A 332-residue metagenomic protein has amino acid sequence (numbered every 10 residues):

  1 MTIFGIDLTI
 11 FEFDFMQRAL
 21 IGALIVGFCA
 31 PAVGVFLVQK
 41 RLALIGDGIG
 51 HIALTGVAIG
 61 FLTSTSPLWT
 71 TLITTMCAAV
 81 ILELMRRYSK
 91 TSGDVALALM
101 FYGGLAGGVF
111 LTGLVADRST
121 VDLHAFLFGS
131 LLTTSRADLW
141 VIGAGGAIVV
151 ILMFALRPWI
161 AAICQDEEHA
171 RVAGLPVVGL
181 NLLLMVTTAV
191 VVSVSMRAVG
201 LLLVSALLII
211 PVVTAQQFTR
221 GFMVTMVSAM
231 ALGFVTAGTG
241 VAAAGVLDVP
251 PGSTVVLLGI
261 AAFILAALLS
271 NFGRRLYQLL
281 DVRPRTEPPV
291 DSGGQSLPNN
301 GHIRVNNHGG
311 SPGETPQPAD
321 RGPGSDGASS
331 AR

Functional and structural regions predicted by a protein language model:
G5-T9, F13-R18, S89, A96-L156 (+1 more regions): Transmembrane helix-bundle core of multi-pass membrane transporters and related energy-transducing complexes
I6-D7, F11, F128-L131, L232-A266 (+1 more regions): C-terminal binding/interaction regions
A19-G22, P67-I73, D94-A98, I142-G143 (+2 more regions): Loop-to-transmembrane alpha-helix initiation sites
V35-R118, A215-V227, A244-L247, N271: Short loop segments and helix-boundary regions at transmembrane helix junctions of multi-pass inner-membrane proteins
I52-L62, M100-L111, T133, V177-L182 (+3 more regions): Small-residue-rich segments of transmembrane alpha-helices in multi-pass membrane proteins, especially helix faces
I151-L184: Membrane-helix/interface signature in polytopic inner-membrane proteins
A198, L202-S253: Transmembrane alpha-helical segments in multi-pass inner-membrane proteins
V249-R332: Cytosolic-side transmembrane-helix boundaries in multi-pass membrane proteins
